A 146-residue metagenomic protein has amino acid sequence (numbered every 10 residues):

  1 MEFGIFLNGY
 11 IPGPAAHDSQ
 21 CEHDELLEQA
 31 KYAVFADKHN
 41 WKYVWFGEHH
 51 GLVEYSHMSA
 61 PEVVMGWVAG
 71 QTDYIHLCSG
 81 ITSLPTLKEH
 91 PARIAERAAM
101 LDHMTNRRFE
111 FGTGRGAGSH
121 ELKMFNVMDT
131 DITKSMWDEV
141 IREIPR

Functional and structural regions predicted by a protein language model:
M1-S79: N-terminal beta1-alpha1-beta2 module of alpha/beta enzyme domains
E2-E22, T86-R146: Flexible, glycine-rich active-site loops centered on histidine and acidic residues that chelate a metal or position
G80-T86: Conserved strand-turn element in the central/C-terminal portion of the radical SAM core barrel that lines
